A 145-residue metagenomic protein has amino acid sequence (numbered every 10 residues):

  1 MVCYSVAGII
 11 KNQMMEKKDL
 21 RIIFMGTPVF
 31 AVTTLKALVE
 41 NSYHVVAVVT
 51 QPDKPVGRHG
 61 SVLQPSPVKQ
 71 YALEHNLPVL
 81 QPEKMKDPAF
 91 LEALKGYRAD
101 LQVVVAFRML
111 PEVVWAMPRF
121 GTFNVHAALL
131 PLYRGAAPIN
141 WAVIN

Functional and structural regions predicted by a protein language model:
V2-N145: One-carbon transfer enzymes
